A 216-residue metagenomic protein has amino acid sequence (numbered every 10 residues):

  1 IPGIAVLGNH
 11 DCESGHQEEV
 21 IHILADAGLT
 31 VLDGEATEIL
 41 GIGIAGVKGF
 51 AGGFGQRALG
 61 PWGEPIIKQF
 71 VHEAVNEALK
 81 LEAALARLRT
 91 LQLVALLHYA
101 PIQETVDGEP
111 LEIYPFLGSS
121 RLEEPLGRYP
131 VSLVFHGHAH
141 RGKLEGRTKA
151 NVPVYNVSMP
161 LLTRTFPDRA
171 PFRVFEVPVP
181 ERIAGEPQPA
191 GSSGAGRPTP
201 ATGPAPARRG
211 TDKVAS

Functional and structural regions predicted by a protein language model:
G3-N9, T30-E35, V94-L97, L126-G142 (+1 more regions): Active-site neighborhood of phospho(di)ester-bond hydrolases with catalytic His/Asp-centered motifs
L7, I21-L24, L29-I42: Active-site-adjacent helix-turn-beta-strand microarchitecture at beta-sheet edges that either contains or buttresses
N9-Q17, E38, A51-R57, A100-E104 (+2 more regions): Active-site environment of divalent metal-dependent phosphoester hydrolases
C12-T30, K68-V75, E181, G185: Ligand-binding grooves and catalytic loops that recognize ribose/phosphate and carbohydrate rings, and esterified lipid
E38, D107, E112-Y114, S120-S132 (+1 more regions): Binuclear metal-dependent phosphoesterase catalytic core
L40-T90, P115-S120, A170, F175-P178: Binuclear metal-dependent hydrolase catalytic cores centered on His/Asp/Glu-rich metal-binding motifs
G41-G53, V94-H98, P153-M159: Active-site-proximal beta-strand elements of phosphoester/diester hydrolases
L59-P65, L88-P130: Active-site-proximal segments of metal-dependent phosphoesterases and phosphodiesterases across multiple
